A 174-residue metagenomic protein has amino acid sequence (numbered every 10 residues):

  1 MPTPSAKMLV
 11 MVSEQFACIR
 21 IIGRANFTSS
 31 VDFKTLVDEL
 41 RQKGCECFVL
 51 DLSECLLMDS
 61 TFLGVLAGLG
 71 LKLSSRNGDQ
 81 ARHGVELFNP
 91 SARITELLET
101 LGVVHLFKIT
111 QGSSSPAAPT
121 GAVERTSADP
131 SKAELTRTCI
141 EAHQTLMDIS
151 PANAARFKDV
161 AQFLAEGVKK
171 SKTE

Functional and structural regions predicted by a protein language model:
P4-T35: STAS-typified acidic loop motif
M8-V10, L40-Q42, P116: Short hydrophobic/aromatic-rich motifs at helix boundaries and adjacent loops
F27-F107: Amphipathic alpha-helical interaction surfaces in cytosolic regulatory modules
K108-S114: Short acidic-hydrophobic, aromatic-tinged amphipathic segments that line or gate anion-handling sites
P116-S171: Charged/polar low-complexity intrinsically disordered segments, enriched in acidic residues
